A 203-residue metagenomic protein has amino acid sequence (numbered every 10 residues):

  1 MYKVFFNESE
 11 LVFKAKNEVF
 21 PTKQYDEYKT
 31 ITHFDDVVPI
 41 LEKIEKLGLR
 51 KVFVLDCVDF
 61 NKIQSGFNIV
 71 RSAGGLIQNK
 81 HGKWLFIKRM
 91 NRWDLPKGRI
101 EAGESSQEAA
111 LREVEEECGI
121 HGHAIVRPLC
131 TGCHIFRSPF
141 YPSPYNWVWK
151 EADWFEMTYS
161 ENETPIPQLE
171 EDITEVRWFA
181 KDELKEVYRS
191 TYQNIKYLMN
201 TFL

Functional and structural regions predicted by a protein language model:
M1, S72, K150-W154: Short hydrophobic/aromatic beta-strand or adjacent loop that forms the aromatic wall/cage of a ligand/substrate-binding
M1-S9: Short, hydrophobic/proline-enriched secondary-structure or compact coil segments at domain edges
K14-V38: Short, flexible N-terminal segments of the mature chain
V19-P21, R92-D94, A102, Q193-N194: Short, surface-exposed beta-strand-loop junctions and turns on beta-sheet-rich folds
T30, Q78-E116, I120: Conserved Nudix-box catalytic region and its N-terminal flanking loop in Nudix hydrolases and closely related
F34-G74: Acidic, metal-coordinating catalytic segment for phosphate/diphosphate chemistry, firing primarily on the Nudix
I100-Y192: Unchanged
S190-L203: Charged phosphate-binding loop/patch that engages nucleotide di/tri-phosphates or the phosphate backbone of nucleic
